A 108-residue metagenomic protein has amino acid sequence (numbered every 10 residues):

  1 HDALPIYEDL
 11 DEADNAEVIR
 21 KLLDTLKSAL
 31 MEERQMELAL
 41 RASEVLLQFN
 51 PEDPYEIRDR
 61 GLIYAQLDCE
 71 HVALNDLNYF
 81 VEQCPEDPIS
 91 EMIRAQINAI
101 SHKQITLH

Functional and structural regions predicted by a protein language model:
D2-L4: Short, small-residue-biased leader/transition segments that mark boundaries at the very start of proteins
L26, D59-R60, I97: Structural register within alpha-helical repeat arrays
A42-S43, D76: Alpha-helical solenoid repeat scaffolds, predominantly canonical TPR units
P51, P85-P88: Short coil turns that delineate tetratricopeptide repeat
E56, S90-I93: TPR alpha-solenoid repeat register
